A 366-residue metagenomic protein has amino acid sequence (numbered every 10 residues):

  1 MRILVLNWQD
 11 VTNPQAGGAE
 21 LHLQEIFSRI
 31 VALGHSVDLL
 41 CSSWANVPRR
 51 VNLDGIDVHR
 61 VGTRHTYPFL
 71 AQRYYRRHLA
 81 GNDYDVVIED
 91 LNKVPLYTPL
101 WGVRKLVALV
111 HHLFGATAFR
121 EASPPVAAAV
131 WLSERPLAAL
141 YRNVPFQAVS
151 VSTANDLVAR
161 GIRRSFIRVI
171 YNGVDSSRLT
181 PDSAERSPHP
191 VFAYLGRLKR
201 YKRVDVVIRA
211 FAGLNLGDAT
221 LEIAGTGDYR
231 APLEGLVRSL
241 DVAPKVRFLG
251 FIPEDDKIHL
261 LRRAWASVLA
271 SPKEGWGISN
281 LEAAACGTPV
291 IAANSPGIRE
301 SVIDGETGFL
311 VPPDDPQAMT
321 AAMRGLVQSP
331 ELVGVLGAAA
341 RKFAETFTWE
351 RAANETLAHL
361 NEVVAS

Functional and structural regions predicted by a protein language model:
P125-V149: Membrane-proximal helix-turn-helix segments that form the acceptor-binding/catalytic region of lipid-linked
Q147, S183-G213, E222: Conserved donor-binding/catalytic core segment of Leloir-type glycosyltransferases
S152, G173: Carbohydrate-associated surface elements
E234-I252: Nucleotide-activated donor-binding/catalytic signature segment of Leloir-type glycosyltransferases, i.e., the conserved
P272: Aromatic "clamp/platform" in nucleotide-sugar-dependent glycosyltransferases that forms part of the donor/acceptor
P289-A292, V302: Short hydrophobic beta-strand element within catalytic cores of glycosyltransferases and related nucleotide-activated
D304-G305, F309-P316, G325-P330: Conserved acidic donor-binding segment of nucleotide-sugar-dependent glycosyltransferases
A318, G325, L332-T346, A358: A short, well-ordered alpha-helix in the C-terminal region of glycosyltransferases
